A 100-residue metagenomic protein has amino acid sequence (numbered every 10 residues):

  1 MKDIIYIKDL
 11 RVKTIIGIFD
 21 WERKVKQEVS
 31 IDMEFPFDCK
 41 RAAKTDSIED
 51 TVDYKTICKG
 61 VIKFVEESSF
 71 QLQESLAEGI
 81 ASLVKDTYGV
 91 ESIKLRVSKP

Functional and structural regions predicted by a protein language model:
M1-P100: N-terminal, polar/charged subdomain of small-to-medium soluble alpha/beta proteins
